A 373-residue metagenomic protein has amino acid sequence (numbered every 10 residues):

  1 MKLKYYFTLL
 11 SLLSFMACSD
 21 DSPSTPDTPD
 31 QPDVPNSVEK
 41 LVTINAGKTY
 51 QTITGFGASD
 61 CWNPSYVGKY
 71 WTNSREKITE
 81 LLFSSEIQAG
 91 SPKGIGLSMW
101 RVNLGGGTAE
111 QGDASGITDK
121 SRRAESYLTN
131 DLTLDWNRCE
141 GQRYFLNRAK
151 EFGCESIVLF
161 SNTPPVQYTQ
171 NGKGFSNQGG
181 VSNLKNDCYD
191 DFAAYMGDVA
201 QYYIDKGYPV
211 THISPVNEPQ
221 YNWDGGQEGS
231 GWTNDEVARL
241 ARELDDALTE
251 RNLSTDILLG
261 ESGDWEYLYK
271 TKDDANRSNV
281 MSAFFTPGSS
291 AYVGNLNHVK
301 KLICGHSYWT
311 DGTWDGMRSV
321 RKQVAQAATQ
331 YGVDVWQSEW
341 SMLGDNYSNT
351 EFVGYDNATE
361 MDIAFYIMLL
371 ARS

Functional and structural regions predicted by a protein language model:
K2-L9: Sec-dependent signal peptide recognition, specifically the positively charged N-region followed immediately by
Y6, S19-H212, Y221, A238-V299 (+4 more regions): Non-catalytic accessory regions flanking glycosidase/transglycosidase catalytic cores in CAZymes
S14-A17: C-terminal motif of bacterial Sec signal peptides marking the signal peptidase cleavage site
Q170-G172, D224-E228, Y347-T350: Short acidic, glycine/proline-rich loop/turn micro-motifs
S182-N183, Q227-N234: Glycine-rich tight-turn/loop motif centered on a GG-T
H212-E228: The feature captures the catalytic groove of carbohydrate-active enzymes
P219-Q220, G263-D264, C304, Y308-W309 (+1 more regions): Catalytic metal-binding/acid-base residues of hydrolase active sites
S307-S373: Catalytic-core region of carbohydrate-active enzymes that cleave or remodel glycosidic bonds
